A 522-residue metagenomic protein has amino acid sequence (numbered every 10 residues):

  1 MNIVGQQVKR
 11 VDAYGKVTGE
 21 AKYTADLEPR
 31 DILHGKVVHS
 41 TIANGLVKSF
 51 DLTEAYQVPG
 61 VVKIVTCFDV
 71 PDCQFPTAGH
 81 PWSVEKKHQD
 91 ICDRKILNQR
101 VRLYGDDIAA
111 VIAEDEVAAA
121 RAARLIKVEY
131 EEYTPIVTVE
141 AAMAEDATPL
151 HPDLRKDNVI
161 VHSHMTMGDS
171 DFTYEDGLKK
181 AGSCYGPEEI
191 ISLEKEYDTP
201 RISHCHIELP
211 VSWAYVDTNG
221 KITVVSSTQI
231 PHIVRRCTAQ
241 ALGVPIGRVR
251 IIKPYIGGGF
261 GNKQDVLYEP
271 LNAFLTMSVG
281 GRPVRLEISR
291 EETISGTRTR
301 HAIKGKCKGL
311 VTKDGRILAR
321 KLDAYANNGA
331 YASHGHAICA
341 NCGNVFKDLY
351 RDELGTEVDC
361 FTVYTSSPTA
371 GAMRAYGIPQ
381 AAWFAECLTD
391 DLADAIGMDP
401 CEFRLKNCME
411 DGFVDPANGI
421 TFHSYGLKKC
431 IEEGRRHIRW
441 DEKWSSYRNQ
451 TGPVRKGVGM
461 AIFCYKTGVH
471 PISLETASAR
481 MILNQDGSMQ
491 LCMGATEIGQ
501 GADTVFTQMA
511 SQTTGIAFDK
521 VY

Functional and structural regions predicted by a protein language model:
M1-V161: Flexible, low-hydrophobicity surface segments
Q6, D12-G15, K86-K87, N158-S212 (+2 more regions): Glycine-rich loop/linker segments at domain edges
G19, K63-C67, L103, L193-Y197 (+7 more regions): General beta-strand structural signal in soluble alpha/beta enzymes
D31-H34, V58-V62, N98, G105-I108 (+12 more regions): Short coil/turn connectors at secondary-structure junctions
V37-P71, A109-Y130, S212-G280, A337-D348 (+7 more regions): Alpha-helical support elements that line or immediately flank enzyme active sites and cofactor-binding pockets
V65-D106, A141-L154, I233, R250-N272 (+6 more regions): Short, surface-exposed loop/turn segments at secondary-structure boundaries that line and modulate
T134-E140, M398-N407, D441-R455, F518-Y522: Flexible, glycine/charged-enriched surface loops at secondary-structure junctions
T148-L242, C408-S488: Helix-loop-helix junctions that connect adjacent transmembrane helices in secondary transporters/permeases, recognized
